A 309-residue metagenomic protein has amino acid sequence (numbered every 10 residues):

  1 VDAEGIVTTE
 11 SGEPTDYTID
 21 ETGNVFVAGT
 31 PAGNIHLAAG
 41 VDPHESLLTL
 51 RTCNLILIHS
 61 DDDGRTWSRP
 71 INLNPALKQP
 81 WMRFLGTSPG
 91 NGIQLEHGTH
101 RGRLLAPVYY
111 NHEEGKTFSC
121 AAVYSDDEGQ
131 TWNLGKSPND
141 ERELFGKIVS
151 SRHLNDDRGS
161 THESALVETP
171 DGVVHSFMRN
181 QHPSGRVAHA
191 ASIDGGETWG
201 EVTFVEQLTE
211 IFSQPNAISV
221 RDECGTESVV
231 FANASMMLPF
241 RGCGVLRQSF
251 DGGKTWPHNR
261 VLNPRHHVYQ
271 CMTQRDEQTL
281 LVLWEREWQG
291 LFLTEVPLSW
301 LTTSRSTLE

Functional and structural regions predicted by a protein language model:
V1-E309: Asp-box/BNR beta-propeller blade signature and adjacent active/binding-site loops in extracellular glycan-interacting
